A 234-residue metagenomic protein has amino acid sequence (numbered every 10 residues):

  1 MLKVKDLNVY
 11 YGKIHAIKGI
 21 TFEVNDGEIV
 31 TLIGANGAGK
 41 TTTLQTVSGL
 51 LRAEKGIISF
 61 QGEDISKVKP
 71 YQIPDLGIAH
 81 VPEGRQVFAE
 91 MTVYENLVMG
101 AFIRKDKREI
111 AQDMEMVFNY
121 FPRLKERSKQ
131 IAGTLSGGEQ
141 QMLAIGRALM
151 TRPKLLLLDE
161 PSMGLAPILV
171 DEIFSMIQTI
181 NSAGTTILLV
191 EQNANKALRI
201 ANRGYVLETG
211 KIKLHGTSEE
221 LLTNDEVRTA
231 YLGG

Functional and structural regions predicted by a protein language model:
M1-G234: Glycine-rich phosphate-binding loops of nucleotide-dependent enzymes
